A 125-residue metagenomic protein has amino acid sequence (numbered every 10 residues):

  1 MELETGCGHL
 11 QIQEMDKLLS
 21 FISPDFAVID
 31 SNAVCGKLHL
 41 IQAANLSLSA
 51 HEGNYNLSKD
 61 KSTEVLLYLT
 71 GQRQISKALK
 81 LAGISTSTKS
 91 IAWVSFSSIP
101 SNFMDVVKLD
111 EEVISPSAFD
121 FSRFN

Functional and structural regions predicted by a protein language model:
M1-T5, T86-K89: A general secondary-structure signal for short beta-strands and their flanking turns/coil in non-transmembrane regions
E2-N56: N-terminal interaction modules that seed assembly of large macromolecular complexes
L3-T5, F26-V28, L66, W93 (+1 more regions): Generic preference for hydrophobic/aromatic residues in regular secondary structure cores
G36-S95: Ordered, amphipathic secondary-structure segments that act as subunit-interaction surfaces in large macromolecular
L79-N125: Glycine-rich, aromatic-bearing surface loops/beta-hairpins
